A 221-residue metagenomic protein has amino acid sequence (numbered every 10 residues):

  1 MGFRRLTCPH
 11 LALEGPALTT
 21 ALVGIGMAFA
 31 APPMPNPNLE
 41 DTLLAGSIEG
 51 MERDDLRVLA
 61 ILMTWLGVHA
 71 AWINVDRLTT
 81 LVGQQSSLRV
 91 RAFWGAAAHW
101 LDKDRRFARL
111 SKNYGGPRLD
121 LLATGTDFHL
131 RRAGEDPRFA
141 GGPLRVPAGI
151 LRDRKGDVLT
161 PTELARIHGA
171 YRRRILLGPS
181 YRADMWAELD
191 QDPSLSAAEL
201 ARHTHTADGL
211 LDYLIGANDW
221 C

Functional and structural regions predicted by a protein language model:
M1-R132: N-terminal, charged low-complexity regulatory/assembly segments
D127-L159: Eukaryotic acidic, serine/proline-rich intrinsically disordered low-complexity regions that function as flexible
T160-I175: Short, Lys/Arg-enriched N-terminal segment that forms or immediately precedes the first helix of a structured domain
I175-A183, S194: Short helix-coil-helix linker/hinge
W186-A187: Hydrophobic residues on short alpha-helical segments
Q191-S196, C221: Secondary-structure boundary elements
S196-H203: A short acidic, leucine-rich amphipathic alpha-helix
H205-D219: Short amphipathic alpha-helical interaction segments
